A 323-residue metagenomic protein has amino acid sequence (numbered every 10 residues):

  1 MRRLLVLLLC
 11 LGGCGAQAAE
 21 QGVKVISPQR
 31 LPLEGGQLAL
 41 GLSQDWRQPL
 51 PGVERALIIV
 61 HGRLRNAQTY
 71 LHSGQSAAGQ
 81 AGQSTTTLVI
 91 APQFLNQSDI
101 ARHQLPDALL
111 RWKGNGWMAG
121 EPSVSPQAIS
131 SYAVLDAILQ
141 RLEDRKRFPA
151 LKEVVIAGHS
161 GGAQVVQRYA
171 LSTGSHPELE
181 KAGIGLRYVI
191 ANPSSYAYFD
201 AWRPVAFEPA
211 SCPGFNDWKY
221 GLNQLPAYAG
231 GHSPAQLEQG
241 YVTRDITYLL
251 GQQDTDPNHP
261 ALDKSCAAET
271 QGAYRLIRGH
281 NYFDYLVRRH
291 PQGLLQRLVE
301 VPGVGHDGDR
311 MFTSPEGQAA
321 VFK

Functional and structural regions predicted by a protein language model:
A16-A56, L64, Q68-L88, G116-A133 (+7 more regions): A domain-start/cap signature at the N-terminus of enzymes
L57-G62, A91, Y248: Structural cue for short, hydrophobic secondary-structure segments
H61-R65, S194: Active-site glycine-rich loops that stabilize anionic/oxyanionic intermediates across multiple enzyme folds
S84-D99: Conserved alpha/beta-hydrolase
L95-I129, A261: Cap/lid segment of the alpha/beta-hydrolase catalytic domain
Y132-K152: Conserved acidic catalytic loop of the alpha/beta-hydrolase fold
K181-H280, D284-R288: The feature captures the conserved acid-bearing segment of alpha/beta-hydrolase catalytic domains
L249, H280-K323: C-terminal catalytic histidine-bearing segment of alpha/beta-hydrolase fold enzymes
